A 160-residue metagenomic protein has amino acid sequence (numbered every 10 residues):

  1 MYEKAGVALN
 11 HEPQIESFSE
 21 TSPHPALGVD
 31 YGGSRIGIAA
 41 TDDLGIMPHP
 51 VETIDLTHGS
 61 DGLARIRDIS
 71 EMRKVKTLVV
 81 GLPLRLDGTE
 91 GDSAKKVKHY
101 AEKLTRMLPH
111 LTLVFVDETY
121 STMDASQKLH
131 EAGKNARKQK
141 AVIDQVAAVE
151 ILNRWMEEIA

Functional and structural regions predicted by a protein language model:
Y2-L27, S34-A160: Phosphate- and other anionic-substrate recognition elements at nucleic-acid/protein interfaces
